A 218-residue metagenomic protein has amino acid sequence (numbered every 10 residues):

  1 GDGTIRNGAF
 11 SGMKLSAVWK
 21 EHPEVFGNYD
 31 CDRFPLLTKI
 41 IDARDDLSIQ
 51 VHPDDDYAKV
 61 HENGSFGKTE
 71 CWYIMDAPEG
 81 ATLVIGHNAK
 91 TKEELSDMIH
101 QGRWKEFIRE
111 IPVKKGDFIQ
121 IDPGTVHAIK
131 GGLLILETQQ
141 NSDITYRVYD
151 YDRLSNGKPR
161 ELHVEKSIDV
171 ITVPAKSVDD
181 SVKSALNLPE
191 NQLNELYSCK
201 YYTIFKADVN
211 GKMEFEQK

Functional and structural regions predicted by a protein language model:
G1-K90, D150-D179, I204: Transition-metal
D45, D117, T125, K200 (+1 more regions): Surface-exposed loop/turn positions
I49, P112-G131, T138-Q140: Conserved metal-binding segment of the jelly-roll/cupin
D54, D122-G124, G132, N210-K212 (+1 more regions): Tight coil/turn sites that cap or link beta-strands
E70-C71, A128-D152: A short hydrophobic beta-strand segment most commonly corresponding to one strand of the jelly-roll/cupin
K92-Q120: Active-site glycine-rich loop that binds ribose-phosphate moieties when present
V182-K218: Acidic/His-leaning functional-site neighborhoods
